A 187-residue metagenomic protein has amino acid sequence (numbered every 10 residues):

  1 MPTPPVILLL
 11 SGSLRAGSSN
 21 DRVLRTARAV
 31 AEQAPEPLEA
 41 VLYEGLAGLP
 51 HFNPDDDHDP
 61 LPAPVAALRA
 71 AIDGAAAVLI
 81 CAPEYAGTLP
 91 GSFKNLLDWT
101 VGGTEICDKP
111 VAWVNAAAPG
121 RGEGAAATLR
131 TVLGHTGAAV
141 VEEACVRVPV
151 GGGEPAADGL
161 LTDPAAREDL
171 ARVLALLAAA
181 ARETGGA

Functional and structural regions predicted by a protein language model:
M1-D98, G102, L160-A187: N-terminal beta1-alpha1-beta2 submodule of the flavodoxin-like/Rossmannoid cofactor-binding fold
A34, G91-N95, P119-E123, G152-A157: Short amphipathic alpha-helical patches
A40-H51, G102-T104, G137-A157: Mobile beta-alpha loop/short-helix "lid" or hinge segments that flank ligand
A86-G87, A126-A127, V146, A157-T162: A general structural signal for short secondary-structure boundary/capping elements
I106-D108, A116, A157-L161: Glycine-rich NAD(P)-binding loop of Rossmann-like domains
K109-V150, A165-E168: Short, glycine-/small-residue-rich phosphate/pyrophosphate-handling segment
